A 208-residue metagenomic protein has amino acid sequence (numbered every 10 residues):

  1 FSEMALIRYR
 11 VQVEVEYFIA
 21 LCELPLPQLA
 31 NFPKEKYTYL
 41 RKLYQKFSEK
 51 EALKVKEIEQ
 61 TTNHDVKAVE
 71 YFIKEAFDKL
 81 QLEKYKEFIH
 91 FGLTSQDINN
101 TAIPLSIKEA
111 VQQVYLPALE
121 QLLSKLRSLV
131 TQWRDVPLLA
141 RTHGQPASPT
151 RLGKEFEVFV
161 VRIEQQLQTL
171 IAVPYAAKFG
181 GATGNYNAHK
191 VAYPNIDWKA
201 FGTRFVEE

Functional and structural regions predicted by a protein language model:
F1-E207: A helix-coil-helix interface module used to build multimeric assemblies and to scaffold catalytic/cofactor sites
